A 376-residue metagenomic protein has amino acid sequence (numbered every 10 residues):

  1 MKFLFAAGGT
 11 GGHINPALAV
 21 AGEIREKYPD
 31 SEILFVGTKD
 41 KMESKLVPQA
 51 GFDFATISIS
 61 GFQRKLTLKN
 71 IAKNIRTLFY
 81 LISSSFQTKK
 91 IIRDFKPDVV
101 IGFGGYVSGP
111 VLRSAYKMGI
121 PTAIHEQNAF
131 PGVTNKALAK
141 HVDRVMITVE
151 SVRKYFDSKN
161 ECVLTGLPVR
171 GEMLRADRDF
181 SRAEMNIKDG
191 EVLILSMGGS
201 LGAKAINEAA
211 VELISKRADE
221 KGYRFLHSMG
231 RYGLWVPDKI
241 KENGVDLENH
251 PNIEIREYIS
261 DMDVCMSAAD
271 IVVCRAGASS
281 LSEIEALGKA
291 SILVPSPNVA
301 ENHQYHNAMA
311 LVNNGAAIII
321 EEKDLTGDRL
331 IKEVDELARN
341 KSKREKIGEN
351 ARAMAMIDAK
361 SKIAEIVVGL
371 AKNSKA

Functional and structural regions predicted by a protein language model:
F3-T10, D30-S83, G198, R231 (+1 more regions): Conserved nucleotide-sugar phosphate-binding/catalytic loop shared by glycosyltransferases and other
H13-I24: Short amphipathic alpha-helix
L46, R178-F180, I187-V272, Y305-M309 (+2 more regions): Donor-nucleotide binding loops and adjacent catalytic segments primarily of GT-B fold Leloir glycosyltransferases
D53, Y116-D179, I187: Active-site-proximal region of nucleotide-activated glycan assembly enzymes, centered on histidine/acidic-rich loops
Q87-V100, V107-A123, K136, K140: Glycosyltransferases and closely related glycan-assembly transferases that use nucleotide-activated donors
P97-V99, I259, D263-S282, K289: Acidic donor-binding loop of glycosyltransferase active sites
K343-I357: A short, well-ordered alpha-helix in the C-terminal region of glycosyltransferases
I357-A376: C-terminal alpha-helical cap of glycosyltransferases
